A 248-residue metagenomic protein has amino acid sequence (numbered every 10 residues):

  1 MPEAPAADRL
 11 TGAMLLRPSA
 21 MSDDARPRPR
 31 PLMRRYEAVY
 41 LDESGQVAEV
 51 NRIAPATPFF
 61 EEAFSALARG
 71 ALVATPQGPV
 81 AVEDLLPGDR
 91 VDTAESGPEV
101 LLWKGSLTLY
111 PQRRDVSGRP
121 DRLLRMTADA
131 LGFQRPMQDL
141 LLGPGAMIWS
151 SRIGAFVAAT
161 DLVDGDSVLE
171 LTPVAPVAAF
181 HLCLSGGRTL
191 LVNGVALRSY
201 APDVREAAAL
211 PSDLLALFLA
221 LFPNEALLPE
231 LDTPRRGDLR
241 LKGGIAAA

Functional and structural regions predicted by a protein language model:
M1-A7, S65, P79, L107-T108: Intrinsic-disorder signal
P2-V50, V177-A178, C183-A248: Sequence-level preference for short, compositionally simple segments enriched in small aliphatic or small polar residues
I53-T57, E61-A68, A74-T75: Intrinsically disordered, low-complexity linker/loop segments enriched in Gly/Pro and charged/polar residues
A63, G78-A81, Q138: Short, conserved secondary-structure segments in the cores of folded domains
A68-T75, A94, P98-E99, W103-A208: Long beta-strand-rich cores associated with HINT superfamily self-processing modules
V82-E83, A159: Short capping micro-motif at the N-terminus of alpha-helices
E83-R90: Structural motif
